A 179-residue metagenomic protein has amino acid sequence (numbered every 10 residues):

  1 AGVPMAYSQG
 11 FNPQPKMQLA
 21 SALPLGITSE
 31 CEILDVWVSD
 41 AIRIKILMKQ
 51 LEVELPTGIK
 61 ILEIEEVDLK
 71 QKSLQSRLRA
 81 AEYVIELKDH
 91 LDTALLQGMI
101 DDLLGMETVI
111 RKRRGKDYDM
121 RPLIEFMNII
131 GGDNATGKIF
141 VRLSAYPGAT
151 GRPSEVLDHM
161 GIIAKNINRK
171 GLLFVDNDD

Functional and structural regions predicted by a protein language model:
V3-N12, I61-V67, V109-D117, N168: A short, aromatic/hydrophobic, helix- or strand-capping loop or linear motif that either lines the entrance/gate
A6-S39, D68: Short, charge-patterned binding micro-sites
Q14-L23, I64-K72, Y118-G131: Short amphipathic beta-strand starts and helix->beta connectors
S29-V84: Ordered, amphipathic secondary-structure segments that act as subunit-interaction surfaces in large macromolecular
S39-I44, H90-D92, Y146: Helix N-cap motif at beta-to-alpha junctions
I44-L55, L95-L104, E155-L157: Short amphipathic alpha-helices in soluble, non-transmembrane regions that often serve as interface/regulatory elements
Q71-D89, I124-G132, D176-D179: Short, low-order "capping/linker" segments at domain edges
G98-D179: Core RNA-modification/binding signature centered on pseudouridine synthases
